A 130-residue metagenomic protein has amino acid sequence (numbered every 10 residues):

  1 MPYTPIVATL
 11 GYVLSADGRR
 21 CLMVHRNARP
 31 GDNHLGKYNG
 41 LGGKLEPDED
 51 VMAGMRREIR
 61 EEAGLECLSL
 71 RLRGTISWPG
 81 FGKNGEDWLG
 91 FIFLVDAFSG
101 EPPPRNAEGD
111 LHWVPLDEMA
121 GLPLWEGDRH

Functional and structural regions predicted by a protein language model:
M1-L22, K44: Conserved N-terminal beta-strand and adjoining loop/helix that marks the start of the Nudix/MutT-like hydrolase domain
Y3, R29-G31, P102-P104: Short secondary-structure boundary/capping segments
Y3-P5, H34-K37, K83-D87: A generic structural micro-feature
A16, R29, F98-G100: Short coil/turn motifs at secondary-structure junctions
R20-E61: Conserved Nudix-box catalytic region and its N-terminal flanking loop in Nudix hydrolases and closely related
Y38-G40, T75, E108: Short linear capping/connector segments at secondary-structure termini
L45-L68, W78-H130: Unchanged
